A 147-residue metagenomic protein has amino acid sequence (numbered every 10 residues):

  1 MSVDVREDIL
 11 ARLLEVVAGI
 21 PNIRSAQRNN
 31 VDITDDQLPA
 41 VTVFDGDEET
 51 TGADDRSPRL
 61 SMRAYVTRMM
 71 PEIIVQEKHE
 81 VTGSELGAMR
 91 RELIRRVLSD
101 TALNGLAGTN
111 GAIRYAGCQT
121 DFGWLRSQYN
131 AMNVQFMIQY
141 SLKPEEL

Functional and structural regions predicted by a protein language model:
M1-Q37, D47-L147: Charged, amphipathic alpha-helical segments and their flanking helix caps
P39-V43: A short glycine-rich, His/Asp/Glu-containing loop-to-beta-strand
